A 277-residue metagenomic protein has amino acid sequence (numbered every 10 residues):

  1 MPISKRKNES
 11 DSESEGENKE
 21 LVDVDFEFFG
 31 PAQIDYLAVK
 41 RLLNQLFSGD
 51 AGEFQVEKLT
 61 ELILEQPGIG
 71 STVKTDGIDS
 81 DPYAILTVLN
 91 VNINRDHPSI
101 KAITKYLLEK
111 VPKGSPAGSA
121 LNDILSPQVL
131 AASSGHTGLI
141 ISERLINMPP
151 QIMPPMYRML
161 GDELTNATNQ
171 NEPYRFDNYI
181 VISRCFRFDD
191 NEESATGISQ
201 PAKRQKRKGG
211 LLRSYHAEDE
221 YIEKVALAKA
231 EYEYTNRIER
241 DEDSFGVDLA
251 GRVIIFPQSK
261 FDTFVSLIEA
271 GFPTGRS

Functional and structural regions predicted by a protein language model:
P2-S277: Intrinsically disordered, low-complexity, positively biased terminal segments
